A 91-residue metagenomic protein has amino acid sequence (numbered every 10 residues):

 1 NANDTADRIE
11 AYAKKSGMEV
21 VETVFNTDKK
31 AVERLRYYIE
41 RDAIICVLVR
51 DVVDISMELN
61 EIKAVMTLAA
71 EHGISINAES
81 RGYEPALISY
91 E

Functional and structural regions predicted by a protein language model:
N1-E91: Short, structured surface patches at the beginning of a domain
